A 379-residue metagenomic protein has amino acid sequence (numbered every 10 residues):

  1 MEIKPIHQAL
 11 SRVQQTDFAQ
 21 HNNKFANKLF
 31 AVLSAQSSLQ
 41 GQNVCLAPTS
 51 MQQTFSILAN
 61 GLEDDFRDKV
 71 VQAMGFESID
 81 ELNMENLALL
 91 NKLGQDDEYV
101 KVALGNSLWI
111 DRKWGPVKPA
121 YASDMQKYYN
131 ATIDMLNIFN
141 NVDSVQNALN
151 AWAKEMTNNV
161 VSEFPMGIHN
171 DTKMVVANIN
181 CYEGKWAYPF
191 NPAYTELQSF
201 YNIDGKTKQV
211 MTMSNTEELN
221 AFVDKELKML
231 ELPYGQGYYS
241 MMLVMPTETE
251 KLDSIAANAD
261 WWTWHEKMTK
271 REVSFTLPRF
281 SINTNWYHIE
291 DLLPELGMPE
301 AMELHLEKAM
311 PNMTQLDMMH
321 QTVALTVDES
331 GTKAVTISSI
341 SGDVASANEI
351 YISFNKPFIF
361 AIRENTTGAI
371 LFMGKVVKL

Functional and structural regions predicted by a protein language model:
M1-F139, V376: Detector for small/aliphatic-rich hydrophobic stretches
F30-L33, Q72, A257-E266, K270 (+3 more regions): Domain-wide signal for the mature, well-folded portions of proteins, strongly enriched in nucleus-encoded organellar
G41, D80-T247, E266-S346: Non-catalytic, conformational "gating/processing" segments within enzyme and secreted inhibitor domains
P48-Q52, N170-M174, T367: Short alpha-helical patches at coil-to-helix transitions and adjacent helical residues in well-structured domains
K69-M74, F190-S199, S254-T263: Short Gly/aromatic-enriched secondary-structure transition segments
V176, K228-V244, A345-L379: Extended hydrophobic
P189-P192, V244, S254-A259, S339-I340 (+2 more regions): Composition- and surface-driven signal marking solvent-exposed, interaction-prone regions in large proteins
